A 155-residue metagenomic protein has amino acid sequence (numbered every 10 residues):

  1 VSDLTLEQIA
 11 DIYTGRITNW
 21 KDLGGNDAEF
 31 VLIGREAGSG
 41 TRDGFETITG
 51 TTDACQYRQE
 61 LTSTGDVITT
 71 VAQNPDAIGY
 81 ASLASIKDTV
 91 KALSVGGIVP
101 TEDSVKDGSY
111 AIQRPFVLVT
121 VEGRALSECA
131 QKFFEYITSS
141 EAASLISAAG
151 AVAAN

Functional and structural regions predicted by a protein language model:
V1-N155: Exported/periplasmic ABC-transporter solute-binding proteins
